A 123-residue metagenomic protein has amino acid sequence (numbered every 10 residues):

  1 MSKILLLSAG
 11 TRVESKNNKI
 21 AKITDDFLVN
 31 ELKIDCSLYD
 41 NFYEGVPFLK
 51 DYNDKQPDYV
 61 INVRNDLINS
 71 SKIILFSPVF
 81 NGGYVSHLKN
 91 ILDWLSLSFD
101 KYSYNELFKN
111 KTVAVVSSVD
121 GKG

Functional and structural regions predicted by a protein language model:
M1-D100: N-terminal beta1-alpha1-beta2 submodule of the flavodoxin-like/Rossmannoid cofactor-binding fold
L95-T112: Short, acidic/small-residue loops that bind anionic groups at enzyme active sites
L107-G123: Short, glycine-/small-residue-rich phosphate/pyrophosphate-handling segment
